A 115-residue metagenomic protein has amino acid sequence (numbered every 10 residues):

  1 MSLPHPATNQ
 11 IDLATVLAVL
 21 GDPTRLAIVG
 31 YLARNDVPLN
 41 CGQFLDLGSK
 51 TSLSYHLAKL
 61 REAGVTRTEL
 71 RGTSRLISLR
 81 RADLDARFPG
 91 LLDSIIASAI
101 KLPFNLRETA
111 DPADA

Functional and structural regions predicted by a protein language model:
M1-D12, G30, R34-N35, R81-A115: Amphipathic alpha-helical dimerization/coiled-coil segments that flank or bridge DNA-binding/regulatory modules
M1-S2, L17, L26, A33 (+3 more regions): N-proximal short alpha-helices
A14-S49, R71-D83: N-terminal helix-turn-helix DNA-binding core of bacterial DNA-binding proteins
D22, H56, P89: Conserved acidic functional residues
G42-T66: Canonical helix-turn-helix DNA-binding module
R61-T66, R75-S78, D93-S94: A general structural signal for short secondary-structure boundary/capping elements
